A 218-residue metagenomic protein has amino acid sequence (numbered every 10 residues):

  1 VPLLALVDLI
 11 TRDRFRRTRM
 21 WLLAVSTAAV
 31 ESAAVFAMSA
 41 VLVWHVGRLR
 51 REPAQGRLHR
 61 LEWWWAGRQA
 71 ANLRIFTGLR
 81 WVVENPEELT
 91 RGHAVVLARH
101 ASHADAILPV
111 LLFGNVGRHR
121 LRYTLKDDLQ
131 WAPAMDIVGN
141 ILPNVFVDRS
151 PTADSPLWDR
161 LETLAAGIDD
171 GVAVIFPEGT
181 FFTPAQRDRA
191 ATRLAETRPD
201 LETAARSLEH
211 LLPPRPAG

Functional and structural regions predicted by a protein language model:
V1-A94, L108: Membrane-anchoring hydrophobic helices of lipid-metabolizing enzymes
A66-G218: Soluble catalytic domains of membrane acyltransferases
